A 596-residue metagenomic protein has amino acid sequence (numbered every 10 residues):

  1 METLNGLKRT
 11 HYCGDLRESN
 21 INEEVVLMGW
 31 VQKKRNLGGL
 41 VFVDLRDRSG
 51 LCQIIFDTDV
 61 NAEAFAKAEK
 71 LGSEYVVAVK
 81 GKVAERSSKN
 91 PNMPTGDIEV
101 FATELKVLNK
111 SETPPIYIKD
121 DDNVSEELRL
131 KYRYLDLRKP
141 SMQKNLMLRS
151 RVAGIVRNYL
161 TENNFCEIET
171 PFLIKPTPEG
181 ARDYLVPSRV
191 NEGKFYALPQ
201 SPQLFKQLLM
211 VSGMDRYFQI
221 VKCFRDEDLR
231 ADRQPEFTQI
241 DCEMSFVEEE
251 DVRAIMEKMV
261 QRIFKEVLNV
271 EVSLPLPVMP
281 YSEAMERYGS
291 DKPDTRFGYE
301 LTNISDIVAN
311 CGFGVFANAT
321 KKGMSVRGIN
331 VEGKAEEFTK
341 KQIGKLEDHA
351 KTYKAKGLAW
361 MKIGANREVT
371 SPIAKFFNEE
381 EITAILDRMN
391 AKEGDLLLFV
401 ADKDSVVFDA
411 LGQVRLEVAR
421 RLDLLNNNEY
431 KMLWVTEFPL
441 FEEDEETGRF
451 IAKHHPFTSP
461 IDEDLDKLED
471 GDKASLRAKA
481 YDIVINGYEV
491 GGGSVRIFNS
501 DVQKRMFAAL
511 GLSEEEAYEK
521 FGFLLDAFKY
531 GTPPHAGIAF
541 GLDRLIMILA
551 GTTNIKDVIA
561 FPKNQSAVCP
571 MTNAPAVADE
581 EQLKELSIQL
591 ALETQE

Functional and structural regions predicted by a protein language model:
M1-E596: Class II aminoacyl-tRNA synthetase catalytic cores and aaRS-like
